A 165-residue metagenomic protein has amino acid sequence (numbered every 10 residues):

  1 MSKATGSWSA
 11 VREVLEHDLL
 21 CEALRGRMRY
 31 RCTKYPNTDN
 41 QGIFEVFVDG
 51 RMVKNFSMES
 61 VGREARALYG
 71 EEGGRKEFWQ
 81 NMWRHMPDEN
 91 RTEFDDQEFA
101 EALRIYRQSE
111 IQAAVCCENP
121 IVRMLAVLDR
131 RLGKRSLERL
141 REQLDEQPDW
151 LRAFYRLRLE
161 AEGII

Functional and structural regions predicted by a protein language model:
M1-I165: Alpha-helical scaffold segments
